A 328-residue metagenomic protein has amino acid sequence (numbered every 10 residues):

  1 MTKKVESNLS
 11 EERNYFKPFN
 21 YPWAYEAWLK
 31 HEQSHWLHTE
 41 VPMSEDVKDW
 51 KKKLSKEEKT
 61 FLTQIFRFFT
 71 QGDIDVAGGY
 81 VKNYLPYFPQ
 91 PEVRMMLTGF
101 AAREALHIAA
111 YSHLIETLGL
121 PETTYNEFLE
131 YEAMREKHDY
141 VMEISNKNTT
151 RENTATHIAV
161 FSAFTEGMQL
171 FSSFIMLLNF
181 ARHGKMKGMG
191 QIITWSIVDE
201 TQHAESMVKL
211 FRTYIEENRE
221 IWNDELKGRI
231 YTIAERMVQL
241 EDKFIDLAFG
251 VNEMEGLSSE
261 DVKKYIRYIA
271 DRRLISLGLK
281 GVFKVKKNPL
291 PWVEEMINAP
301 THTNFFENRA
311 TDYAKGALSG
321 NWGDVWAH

Functional and structural regions predicted by a protein language model:
M1-H328: Non-heme di-metal
